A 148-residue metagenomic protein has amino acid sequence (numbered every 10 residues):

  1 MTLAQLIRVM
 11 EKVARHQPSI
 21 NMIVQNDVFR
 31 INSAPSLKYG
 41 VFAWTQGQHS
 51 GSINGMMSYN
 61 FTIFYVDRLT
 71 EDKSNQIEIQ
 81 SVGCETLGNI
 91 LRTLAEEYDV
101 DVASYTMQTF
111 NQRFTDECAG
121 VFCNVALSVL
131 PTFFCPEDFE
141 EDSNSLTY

Functional and structural regions predicted by a protein language model:
M1-I53, E137-F139, T147-Y148: Small/polar-rich, solvent-exposed N-terminal microdomains that initiate assembly or binding
A4, N21, S33-V41, Q80-L130: Acidic-leaning, charged glycine-interspersed low-complexity segments
A14, P18, E71, A95-Y98 (+1 more regions): Secondary-structure transition/hinge residues
G51-N54, T115-E117: Short glycine/serine/proline-enriched coil/turn segments at secondary-structure junctions
G55-L69, A119-P131: Oligomerization/assembly interface segments of phage tail-like spikes and tubes
L69-G83: Short histidine-centered catalytic/ligand-binding loop motif
S74-Q76, F134-E141: Short, charged, solvent-exposed linker or helix-capping segments at domain edges/interfaces that act as flexible hinges
N144: Aromatic/basic-lined ligand-recognition segments that form π-stacking hydrophobic pockets flanked by Lys/Arg to engage
